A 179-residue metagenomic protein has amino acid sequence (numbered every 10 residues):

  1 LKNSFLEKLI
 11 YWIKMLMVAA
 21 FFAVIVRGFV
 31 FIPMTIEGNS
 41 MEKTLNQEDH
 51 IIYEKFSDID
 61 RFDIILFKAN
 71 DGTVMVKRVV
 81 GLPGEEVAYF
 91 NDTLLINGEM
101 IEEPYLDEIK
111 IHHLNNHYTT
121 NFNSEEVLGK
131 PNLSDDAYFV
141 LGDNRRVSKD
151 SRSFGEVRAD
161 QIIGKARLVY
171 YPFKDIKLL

Functional and structural regions predicted by a protein language model:
K2-L9, I25, F29, Q47-L179: Soluble "head" domains of membrane/secretory-pathway proteins
I13-F29: Hydrophobic membrane-insertion alpha-helices, especially the h-region of bacterial N-terminal signal peptides
M15-M17, M34, M41, M75 (+1 more regions): Detector for methionine-enriched segments
I25-E42: Aromatic-capped interface at the extracytoplasmic side of an N-terminal signal-anchor transmembrane helix
